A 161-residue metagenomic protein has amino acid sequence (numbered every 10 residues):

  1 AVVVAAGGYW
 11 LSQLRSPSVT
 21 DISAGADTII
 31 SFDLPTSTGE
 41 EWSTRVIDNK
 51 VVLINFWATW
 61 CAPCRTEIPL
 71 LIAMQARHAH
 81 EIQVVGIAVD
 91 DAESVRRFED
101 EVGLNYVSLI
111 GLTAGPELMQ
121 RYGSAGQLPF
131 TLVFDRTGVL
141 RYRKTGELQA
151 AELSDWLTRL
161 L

Functional and structural regions predicted by a protein language model:
A1-D33: N-terminal targeting signals for export/organelle localization
A24-G25, I29-V52, Q120-R121: A short beta-strand-turn-helix
F32, W42, F56-W57, F98 (+1 more regions): Conserved hydrophobic/aromatic "anchor" residues that stabilize well-ordered secondary structure elements
K50-V52, F56-W60, D91: Short pre-active-site segment immediately N-terminal to redox-active cysteine/selenocysteine motifs in thiol-based
F56, I87, F134: Catalytic metal- and UDP-sugar-binding loop of GT-A-like glycosyltransferases, i.e., residues flanking the conserved
R65-L104, T113-M119: Structural microenvironment flanking redox-active thiols in thiol-disulfide oxidoreductases
D100-Y106, G111-T158: Thiol/disulfide oxidoreductase modules built on the thioredoxin-like
